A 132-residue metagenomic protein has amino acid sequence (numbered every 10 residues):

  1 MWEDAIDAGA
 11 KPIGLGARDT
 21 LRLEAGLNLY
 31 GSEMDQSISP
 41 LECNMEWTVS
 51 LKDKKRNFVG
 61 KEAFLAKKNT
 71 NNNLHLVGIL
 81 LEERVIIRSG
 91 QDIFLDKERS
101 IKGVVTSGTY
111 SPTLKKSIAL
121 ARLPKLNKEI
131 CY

Functional and structural regions predicted by a protein language model:
M1-Y132: Conserved, structured C-terminal
